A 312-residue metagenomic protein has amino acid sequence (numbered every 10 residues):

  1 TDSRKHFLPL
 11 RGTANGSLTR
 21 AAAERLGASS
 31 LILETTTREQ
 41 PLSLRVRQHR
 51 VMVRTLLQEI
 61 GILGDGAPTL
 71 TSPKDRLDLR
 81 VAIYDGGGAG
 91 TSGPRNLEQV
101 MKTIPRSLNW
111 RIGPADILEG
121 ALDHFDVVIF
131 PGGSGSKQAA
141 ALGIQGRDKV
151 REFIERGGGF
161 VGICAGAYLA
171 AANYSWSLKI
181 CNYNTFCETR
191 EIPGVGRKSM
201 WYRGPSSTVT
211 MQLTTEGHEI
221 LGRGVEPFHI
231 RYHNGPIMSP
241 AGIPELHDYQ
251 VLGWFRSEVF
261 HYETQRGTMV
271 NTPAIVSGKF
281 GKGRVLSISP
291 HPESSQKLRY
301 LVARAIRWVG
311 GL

Functional and structural regions predicted by a protein language model:
T1-Y84, T91-S92, N96-E98, R111-I112: Structured catalytic-domain cores with a bias toward divalent-metal coordination
A28, E155-G159, G283: A short helix->loop->beta-strand "cap" motif at the edges of active sites that frequently abuts
T36-Q40, G87-G90, S134-S136, G166-A170 (+2 more regions): Solvent-exposed loop/turn segments at secondary-structure junctions within structured extracellular/periplasmic domains
H49-L77, R151, S177-K179, T268-P273 (+1 more regions): Extracellular ligand-binding/catalytic regions of CAZymes and related secreted enzymes and adhesion modules
Y84-G88, P114-A115, F130-S134, F255 (+1 more regions): Structural motif
G90-S175: Helical hinge/lid and interdomain linker segments adjacent to catalytic or ligand-binding clefts that mediate domain
S136, A140-V225: A glycine-rich, often tryptophan-bearing local segment used as a flexible ligand/cofactor-contacting loop or short
G204-R284, S289-E293: Catalytic beta-strand/loop cores that center a nucleophilic Ser/Cys/Thr and support acyl-enzyme chemistry
